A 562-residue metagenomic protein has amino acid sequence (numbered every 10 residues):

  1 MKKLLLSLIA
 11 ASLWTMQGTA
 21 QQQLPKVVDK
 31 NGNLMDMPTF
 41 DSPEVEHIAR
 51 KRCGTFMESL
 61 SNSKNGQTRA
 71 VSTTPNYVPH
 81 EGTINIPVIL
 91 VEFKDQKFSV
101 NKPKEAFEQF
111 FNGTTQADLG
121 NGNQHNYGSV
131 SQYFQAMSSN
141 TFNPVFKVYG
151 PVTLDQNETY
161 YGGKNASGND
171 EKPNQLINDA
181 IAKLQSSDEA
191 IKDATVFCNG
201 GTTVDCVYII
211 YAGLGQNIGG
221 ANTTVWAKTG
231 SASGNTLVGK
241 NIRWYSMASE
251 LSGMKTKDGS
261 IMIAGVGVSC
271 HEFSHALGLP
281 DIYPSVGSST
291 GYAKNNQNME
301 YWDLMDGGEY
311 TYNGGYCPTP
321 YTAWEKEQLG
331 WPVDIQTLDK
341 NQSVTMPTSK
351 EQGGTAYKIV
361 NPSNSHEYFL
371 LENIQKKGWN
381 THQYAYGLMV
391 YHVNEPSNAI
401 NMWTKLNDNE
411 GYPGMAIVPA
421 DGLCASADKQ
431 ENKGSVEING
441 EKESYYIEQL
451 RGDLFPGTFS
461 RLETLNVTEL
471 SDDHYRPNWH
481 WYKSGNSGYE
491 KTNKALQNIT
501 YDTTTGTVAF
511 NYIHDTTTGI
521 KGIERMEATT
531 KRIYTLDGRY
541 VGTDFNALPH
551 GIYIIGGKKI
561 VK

Functional and structural regions predicted by a protein language model:
M1-Q23: Bacterial Sec-dependent N-terminal signal peptides
Q21-S269, P280-T290, N298, V393 (+1 more regions): Propeptide-to-catalytic entry region of secreted or membrane-anchored zinc metalloproteases
V27, I359-N361, R532-T535: A short beta-strand micro-motif
C206-A385, N394-P396: Extracellular hydrolytic enzyme modules, especially secreted metalloproteases of the metzincin/thermolysin-like class
E351-T355, T492, A547: Residues that act as N-cap/strand-start positions at coil-to-secondary-structure junctions
L371, N498, G538: Hydrophobic, well-ordered secondary-structure elements that form the walls of internal hydrophobic environments
G378-V390, A547-G557: Short, surface-exposed, low-complexity cationic segments
T518-K562: C-terminal outer-membrane/trafficking sorting elements
